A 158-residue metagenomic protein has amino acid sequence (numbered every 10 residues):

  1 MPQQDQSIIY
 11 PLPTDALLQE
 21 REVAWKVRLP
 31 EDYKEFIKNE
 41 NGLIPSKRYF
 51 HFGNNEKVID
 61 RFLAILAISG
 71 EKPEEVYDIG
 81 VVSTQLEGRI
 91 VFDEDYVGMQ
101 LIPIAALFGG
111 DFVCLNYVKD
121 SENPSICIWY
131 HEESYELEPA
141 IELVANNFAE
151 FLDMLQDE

Functional and structural regions predicted by a protein language model:
M1, S121-I128: Short, compositionally biased low-complexity segments
M1-G109, Q156-E158: A surface-exposed partner-binding patch
P11-P13, S125-E132: Short, compositionally biased strand/turn segments that nucleate or flank brief secondary-structure elements
L101-I102, V113, I126: A broad, low-specificity signal marking well-ordered, structured residues that form hydrophobic/aromatic
A105-L107, V118, W129-H131: Structured loops at beta-to-helix junctions and adjacent beta-edge loops in soluble globular domains
D111-D120: Broad, structure-driven detector of short, well-ordered beta-strand segments within folded domains
K119-P124, S134-L137: Short, solvent-exposed loop/turn segments that connect beta-strands within catalytic domains and beta-strand-rich
Y130-Q156: Compact, glycine/acidic-enriched structural inserts
